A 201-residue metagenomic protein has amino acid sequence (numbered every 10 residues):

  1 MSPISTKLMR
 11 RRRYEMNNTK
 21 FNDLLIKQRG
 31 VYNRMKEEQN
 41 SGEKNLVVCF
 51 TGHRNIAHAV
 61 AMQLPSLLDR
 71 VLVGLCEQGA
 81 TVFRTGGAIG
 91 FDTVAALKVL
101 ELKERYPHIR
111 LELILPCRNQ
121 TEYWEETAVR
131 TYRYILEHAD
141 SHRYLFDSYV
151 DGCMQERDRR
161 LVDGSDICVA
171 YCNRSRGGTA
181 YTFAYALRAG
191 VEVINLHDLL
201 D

Functional and structural regions predicted by a protein language model:
M1-N33: N-terminal amphipathic/basic-hydrophobic helices that include classical n-h-c signal peptides and signal-anchor
F21-L200: Acidic/glycine-enriched connector segments
